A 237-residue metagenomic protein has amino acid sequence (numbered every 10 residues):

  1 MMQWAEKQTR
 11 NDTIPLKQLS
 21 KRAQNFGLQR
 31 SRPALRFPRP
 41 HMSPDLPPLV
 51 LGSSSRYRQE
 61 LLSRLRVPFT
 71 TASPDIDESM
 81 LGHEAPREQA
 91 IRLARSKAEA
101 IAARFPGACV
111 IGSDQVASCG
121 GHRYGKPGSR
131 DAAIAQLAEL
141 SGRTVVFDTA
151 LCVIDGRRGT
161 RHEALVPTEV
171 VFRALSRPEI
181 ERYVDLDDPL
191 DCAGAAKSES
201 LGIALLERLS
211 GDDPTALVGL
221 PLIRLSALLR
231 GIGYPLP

Functional and structural regions predicted by a protein language model:
L16-L19, L28, L35: Leucine-biased recognition of intrinsically disordered, low-complexity hydrophobic segments
P33-H41: Short, Lys/Arg-enriched N-terminal segments with co-localized hydrophobic residues within the first ~10-30 amino acids
F37, R56, S73-P74: Short glycine/proline-centered loop/turn elements that form peptide/ligand docking sites
S43-L49, E84-P237: Anionic-ligand binding patches
P44-L65: N-terminal beta1-alpha1 ligand-phosphate binding loop
R66-H83, R161-P167: Short glycine-rich, Thr/Ser-proximal phosphate-binding strand/loop in the N-terminal lobe of ATP-dependent enzymes
